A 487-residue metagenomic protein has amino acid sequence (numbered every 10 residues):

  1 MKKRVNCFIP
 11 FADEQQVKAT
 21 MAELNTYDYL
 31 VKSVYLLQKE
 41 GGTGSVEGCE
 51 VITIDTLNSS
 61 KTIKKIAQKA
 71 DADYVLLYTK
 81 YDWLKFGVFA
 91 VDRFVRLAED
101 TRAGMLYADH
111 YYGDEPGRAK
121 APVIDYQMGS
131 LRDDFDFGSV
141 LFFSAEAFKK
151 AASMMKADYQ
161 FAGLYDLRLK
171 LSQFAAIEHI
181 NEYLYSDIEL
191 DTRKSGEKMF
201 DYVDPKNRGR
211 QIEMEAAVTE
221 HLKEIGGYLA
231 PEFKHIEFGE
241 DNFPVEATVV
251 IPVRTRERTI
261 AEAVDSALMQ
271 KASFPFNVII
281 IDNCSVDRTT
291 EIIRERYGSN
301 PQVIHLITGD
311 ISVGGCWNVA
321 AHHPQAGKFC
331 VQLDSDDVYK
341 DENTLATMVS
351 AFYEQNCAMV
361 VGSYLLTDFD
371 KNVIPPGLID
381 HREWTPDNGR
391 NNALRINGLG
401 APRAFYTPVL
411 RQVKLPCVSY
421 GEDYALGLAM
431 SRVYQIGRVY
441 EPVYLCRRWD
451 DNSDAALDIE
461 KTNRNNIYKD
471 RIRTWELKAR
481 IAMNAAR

Functional and structural regions predicted by a protein language model:
V5-Q16, Y27, A247-T259, A263 (+2 more regions): A conserved hydrophobic helix/loop-capping motif in glycosyltransferases and polysaccharide synthases
A22-V31, D265-P275: Short, acidic, metal-binding catalytic loop of nucleotide-sugar glycosyltransferases
Q38-S45, L84, D282-E291: A conserved acidic beta->alpha catalytic loop
K61-Y74, N318-F329: Active-site nucleotide-sugar/metal-binding loop of Leloir-type enzymes
A72-K85, G327-V338: Short beta-strand-to-loop acidic/aromatic patch adjacent to the donor-nucleotide binding site
W83, V88-K120, N343-P376: Conserved donor NDP-sugar-binding/catalytic core segment of glycosyltransferases
A119-A145, E383-A404: A recurrent flexible, glycine/aromatic-enriched loop bordering the glycosyltransferase active site that acts as
D158-L167, S419-L426: Acidic donor-binding loop at a coil-to-helix junction in glycosyltransferase catalytic cores that engages
